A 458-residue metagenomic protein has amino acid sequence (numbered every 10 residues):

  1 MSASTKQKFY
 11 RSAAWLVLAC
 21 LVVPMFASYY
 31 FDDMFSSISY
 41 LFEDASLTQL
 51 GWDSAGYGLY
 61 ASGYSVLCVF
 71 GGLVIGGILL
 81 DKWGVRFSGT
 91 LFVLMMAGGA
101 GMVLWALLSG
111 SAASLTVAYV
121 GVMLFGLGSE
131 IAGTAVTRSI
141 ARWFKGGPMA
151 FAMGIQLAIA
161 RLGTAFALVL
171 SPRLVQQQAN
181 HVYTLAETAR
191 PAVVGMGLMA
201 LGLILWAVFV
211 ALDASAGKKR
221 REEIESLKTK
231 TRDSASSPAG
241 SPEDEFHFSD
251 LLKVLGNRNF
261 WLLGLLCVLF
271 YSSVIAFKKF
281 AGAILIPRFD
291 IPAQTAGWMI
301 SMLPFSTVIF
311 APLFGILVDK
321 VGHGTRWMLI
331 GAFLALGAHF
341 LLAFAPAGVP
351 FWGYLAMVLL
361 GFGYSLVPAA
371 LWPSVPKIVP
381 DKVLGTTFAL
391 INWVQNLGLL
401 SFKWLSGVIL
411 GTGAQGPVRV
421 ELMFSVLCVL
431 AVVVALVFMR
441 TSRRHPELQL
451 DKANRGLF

Functional and structural regions predicted by a protein language model:
S2-R11, S215-L262, N454-F458: Juxtamembrane intracellular "pre-TM" segments in multi-pass secondary transporters
F35-S37, N257-L303, T307-A311, P368 (+1 more regions): Extracytoplasmic gate region of multi-pass secondary transporters
S62-I78, S301-F314: Central cavity-lining transmembrane alpha-helices of secondary-active solute carriers, predominantly the Major
D81-V93, D319-F333: Cytoplasmic membrane-interface "Motif A"-like loop-to-helix N-cap segments of 12-TM Major Facilitator Superfamily
L94-S111, F333-A347: C-terminal ends and interior cores of transmembrane alpha-helices in multi-pass membrane transporters/permeases
G121-I159: Cytoplasmic helix-loop-helix junction between adjacent transmembrane helices in 12-TM secondary transporters
A189-F209, V420-F438: Symmetry-related core transmembrane helices of the 12-TM Major Facilitator Superfamily/SLC fold
G324-L371: C-terminal transmembrane helical hairpin of 12-TM major facilitator-type secondary transporters
